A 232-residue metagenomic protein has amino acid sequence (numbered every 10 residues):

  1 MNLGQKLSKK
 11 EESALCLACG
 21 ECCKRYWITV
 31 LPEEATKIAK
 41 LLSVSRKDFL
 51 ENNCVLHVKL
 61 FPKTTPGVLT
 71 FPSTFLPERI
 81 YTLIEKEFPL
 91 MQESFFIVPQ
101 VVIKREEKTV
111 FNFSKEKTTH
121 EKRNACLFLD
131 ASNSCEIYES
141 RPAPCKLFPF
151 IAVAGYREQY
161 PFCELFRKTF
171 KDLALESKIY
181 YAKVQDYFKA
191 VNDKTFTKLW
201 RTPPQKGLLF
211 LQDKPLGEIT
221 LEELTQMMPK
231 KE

Functional and structural regions predicted by a protein language model:
M1-E232: Short loop/turn segments that flank or connect secondary-structure elements
